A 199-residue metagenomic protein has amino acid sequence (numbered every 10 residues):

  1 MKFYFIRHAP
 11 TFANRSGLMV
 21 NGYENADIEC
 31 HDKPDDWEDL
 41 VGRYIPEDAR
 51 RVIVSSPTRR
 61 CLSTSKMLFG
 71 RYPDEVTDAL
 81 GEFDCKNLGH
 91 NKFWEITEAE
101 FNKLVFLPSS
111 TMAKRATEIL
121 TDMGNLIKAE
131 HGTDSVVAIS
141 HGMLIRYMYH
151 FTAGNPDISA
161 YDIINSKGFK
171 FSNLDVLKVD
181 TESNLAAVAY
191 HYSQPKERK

Functional and structural regions predicted by a protein language model:
M1-F3, E75, L80-I96, A129-D134 (+1 more regions): Acidic, low-complexity terminal tails and accessory targeting/binding regions of phosphate-metabolizing enzymes
K2-E75: Active-site-proximal alpha-helix that buttresses catalytic centers in soluble enzyme cores
K2-I6, V54, E130-L144: Beta-strand elements within well-structured catalytic alpha/beta cores of enzymes that handle phosphate/sulfate esters
F12-R15, R60-T64, F83-N87, L144-M148: Short catalytic/ligand-binding loop motif for oxyanion handling, primarily in non-cytosolic enzymes, centered on
A13, E24-E29, L68-D122: Phosphate-handling substructures
D39-R43, T117-K128: Generic structural signal for well-ordered alpha-helical scaffold segments
I45-A49, L126-D134: Glycine-rich phosphate-binding loop signature in dinucleotide/nucleotide-binding domains
K66, T121-K128, Y149-A153: A broadly conserved amphipathic alpha-helix scaffold signal in soluble, globular proteins
